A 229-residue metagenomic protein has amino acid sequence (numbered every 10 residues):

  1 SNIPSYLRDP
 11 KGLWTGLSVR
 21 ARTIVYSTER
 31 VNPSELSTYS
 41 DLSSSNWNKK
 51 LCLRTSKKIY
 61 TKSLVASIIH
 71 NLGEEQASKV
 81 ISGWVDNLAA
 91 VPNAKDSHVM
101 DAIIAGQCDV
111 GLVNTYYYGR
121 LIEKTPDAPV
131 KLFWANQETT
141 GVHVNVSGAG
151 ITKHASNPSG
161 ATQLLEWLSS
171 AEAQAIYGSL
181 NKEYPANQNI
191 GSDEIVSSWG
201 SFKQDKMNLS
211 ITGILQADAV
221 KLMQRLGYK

Functional and structural regions predicted by a protein language model:
S1, S5-G12, L121-A135: Ligand-binding "clamshell"
S1-Q107: Extracytoplasmic ligand-binding site segments that recognize negatively charged/polar headgroups
R20, I81-V85, A90-N93, D127-K153: Periplasmic-binding protein-like
T23-R30, V144-N157, I176-S179: A bilobed periplasmic-binding-protein/Venus flytrap-type ligand-binding module shared by bacterial periplasmic
S40, S82, S97, D101 (+6 more regions): Solvent-exposed, polar/charged alpha-helical surfaces in well-ordered, non-transmembrane soluble domains, broadly
K50-K57, W167-G191: Periplasmic-binding protein-like
I104, D109-P129: A ligand-binding cleft/hinge motif common to bilobed small-molecule-binding domains
E194-K229: Extracellular/periplasmic bilobal clamshell ligand-binding domains
